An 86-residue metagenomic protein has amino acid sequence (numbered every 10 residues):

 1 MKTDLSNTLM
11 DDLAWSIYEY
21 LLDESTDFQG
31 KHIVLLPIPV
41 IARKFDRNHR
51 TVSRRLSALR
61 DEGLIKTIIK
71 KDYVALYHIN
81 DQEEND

Functional and structural regions predicted by a protein language model:
M1-R43, V74: Short recognition helix of helix-turn-helix/winged-helix DNA-binding domains
L13, P37, K70-D86: Short, cationic-aromatic polyanion-contact patches
R50: Key DNA-contact positions within bacterial/archaeal DNA-binding proteins
S53-S57: Short, hydrophobic-biased segments on the C-terminal half of alpha helices that form "recognition helices"
R60-K70: A short, conserved structural fragment
